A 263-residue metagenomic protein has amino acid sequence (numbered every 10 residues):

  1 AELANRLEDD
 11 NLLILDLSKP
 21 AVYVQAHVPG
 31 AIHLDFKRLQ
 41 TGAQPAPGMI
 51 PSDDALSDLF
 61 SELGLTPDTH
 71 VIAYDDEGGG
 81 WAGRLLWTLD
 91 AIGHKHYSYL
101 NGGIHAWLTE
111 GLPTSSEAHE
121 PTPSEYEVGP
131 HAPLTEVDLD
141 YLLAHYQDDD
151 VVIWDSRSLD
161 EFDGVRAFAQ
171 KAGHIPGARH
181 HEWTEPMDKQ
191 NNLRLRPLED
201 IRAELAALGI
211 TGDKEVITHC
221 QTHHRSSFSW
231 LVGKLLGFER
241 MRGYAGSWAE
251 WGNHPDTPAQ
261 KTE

Functional and structural regions predicted by a protein language model:
A1-P67, L143-D213, N253, Q260-T262: Positively charged, proline/Ser/Thr-rich regional signature most characteristic of the Rhodanese/CDC25-like
Q44-H145, V165, G173, R225-M241 (+1 more regions): Thiolate-centered catalytic microenvironments shared by cysteine-dependent enzyme domains
P186-M187, H224-S226: Short Gly/Pro-enriched loop/turn and capping motifs at secondary-structure junctions
C220: Short cysteine clusters
R240-E263: Cysteine-dependent PTP/DSP-like catalytic domain, specifically the C-terminal lobe
